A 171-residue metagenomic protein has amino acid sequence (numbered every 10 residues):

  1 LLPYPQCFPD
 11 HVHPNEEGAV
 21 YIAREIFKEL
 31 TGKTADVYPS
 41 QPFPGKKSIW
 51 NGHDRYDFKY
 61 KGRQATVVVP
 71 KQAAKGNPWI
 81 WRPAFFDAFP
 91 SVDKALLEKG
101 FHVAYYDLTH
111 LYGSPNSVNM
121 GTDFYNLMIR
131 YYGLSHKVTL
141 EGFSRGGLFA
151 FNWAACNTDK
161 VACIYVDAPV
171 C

Functional and structural regions predicted by a protein language model:
L1-A35: Catalytic His-Asp segment of secreted/periplasmic serine-dependent ester chemistry enzymes
D36-K75: A domain-start/cap signature at the N-terminus of enzymes
K75-F85: Short beta-strand element of the alpha/beta-hydrolase
G76-P78, K99-H102, L134-K137, D159-C163: Loop/turn elements at helix/coil->beta-strand transitions in domains of secreted/extracellular proteins
F86, H102, D107-L111, V170: Short beta-to-alpha linker loops that shape the active-site pocket of alpha/beta-hydrolase fold enzymes
A88-A104: Short amphipathic alpha-helix adjacent to the substrate-entry channel of hydrolases
Y112-G133: Alpha/beta-hydrolase active-site loop
K137-C171: Primarily recognizes the serine-hydrolase "nucleophile elbow" in alpha/beta-hydrolase and SGNH/GDSL folds
